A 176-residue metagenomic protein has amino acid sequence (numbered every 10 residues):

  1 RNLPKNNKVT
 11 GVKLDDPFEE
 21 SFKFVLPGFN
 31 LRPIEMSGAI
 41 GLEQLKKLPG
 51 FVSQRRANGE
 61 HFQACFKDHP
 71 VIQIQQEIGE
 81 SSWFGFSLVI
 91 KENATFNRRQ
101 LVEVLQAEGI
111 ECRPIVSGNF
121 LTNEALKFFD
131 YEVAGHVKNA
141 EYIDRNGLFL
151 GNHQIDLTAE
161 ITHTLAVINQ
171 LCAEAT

Functional and structural regions predicted by a protein language model:
R1-T176: PLP-dependent aminotransferase class I/II
